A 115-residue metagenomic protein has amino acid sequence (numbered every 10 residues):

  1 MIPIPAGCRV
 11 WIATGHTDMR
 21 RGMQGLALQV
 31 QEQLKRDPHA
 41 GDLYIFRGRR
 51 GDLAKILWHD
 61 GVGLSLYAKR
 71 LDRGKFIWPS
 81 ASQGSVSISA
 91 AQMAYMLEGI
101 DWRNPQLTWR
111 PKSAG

Functional and structural regions predicted by a protein language model:
M1-G115: Polybasic/polar functional segments that serve as interface/processing modules
